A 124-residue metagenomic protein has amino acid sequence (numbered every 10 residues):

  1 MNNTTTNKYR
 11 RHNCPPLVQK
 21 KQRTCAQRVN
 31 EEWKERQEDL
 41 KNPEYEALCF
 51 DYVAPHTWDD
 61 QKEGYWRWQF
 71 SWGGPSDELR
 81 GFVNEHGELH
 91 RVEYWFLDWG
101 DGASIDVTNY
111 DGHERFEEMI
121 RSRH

Functional and structural regions predicted by a protein language model:
M1-H124: Acidic interaction surfaces
